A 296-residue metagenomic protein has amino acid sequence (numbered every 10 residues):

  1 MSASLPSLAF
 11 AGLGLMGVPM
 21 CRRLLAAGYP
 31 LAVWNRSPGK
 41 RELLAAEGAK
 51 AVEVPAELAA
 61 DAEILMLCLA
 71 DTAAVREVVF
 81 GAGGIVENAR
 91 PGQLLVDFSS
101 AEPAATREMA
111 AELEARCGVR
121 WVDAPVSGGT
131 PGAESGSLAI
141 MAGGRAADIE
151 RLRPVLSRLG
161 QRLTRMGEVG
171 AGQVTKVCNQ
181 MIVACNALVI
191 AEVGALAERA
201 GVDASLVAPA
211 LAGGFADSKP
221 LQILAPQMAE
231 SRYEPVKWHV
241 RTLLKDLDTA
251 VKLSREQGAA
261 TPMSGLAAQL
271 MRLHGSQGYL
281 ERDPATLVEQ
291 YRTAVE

Functional and structural regions predicted by a protein language model:
M1-L67, F98-S99, E108, T130: NAD(P)+-binding Rossmann beta1-loop-alpha1 motif at the extreme N-terminus of oxidoreductases
P55-L67, D71-R120: Rossmann-fold NAD(P) dinucleotide-binding segment
S100-Q180: Rossmann-fold dinucleotide-binding core
S135-A142, T164, E168-A200, P209-I223 (+1 more regions): Active-site-proximal catalytic alpha-helix in oxidoreductases
S205-G213, G265-Q269: Beta-strand segments within the central parallel beta-sheet cores of soluble alpha/beta enzyme folds
K219-L280, P284: Interdomain hinge/lid region at the active-site interface of Rossmann-like NAD(P)-dependent oxidoreductases
